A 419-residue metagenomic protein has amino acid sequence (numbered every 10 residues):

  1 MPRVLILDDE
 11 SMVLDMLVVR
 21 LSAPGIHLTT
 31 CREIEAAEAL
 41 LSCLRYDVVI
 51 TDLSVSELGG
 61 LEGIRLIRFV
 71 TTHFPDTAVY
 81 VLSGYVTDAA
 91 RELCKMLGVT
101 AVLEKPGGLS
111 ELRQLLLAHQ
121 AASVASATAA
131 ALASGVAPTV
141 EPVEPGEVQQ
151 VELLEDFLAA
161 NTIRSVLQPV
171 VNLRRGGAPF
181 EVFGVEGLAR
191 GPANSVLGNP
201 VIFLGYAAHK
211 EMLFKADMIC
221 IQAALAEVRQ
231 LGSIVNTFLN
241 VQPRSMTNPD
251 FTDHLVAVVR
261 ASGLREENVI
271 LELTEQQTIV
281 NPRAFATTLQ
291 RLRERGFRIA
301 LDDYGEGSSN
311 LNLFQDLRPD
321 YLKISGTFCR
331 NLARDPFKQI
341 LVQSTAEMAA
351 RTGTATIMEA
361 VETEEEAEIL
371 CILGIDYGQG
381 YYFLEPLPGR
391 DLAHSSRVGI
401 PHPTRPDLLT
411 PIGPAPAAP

Functional and structural regions predicted by a protein language model:
E10-T30: Two-component/phosphorelay signaling modules centered on CheY-like receiver
T30-V48, S56: Acidic, metal-coordinating helix/loop segments flanking the phosphotransfer/catalytic sites of two-component signaling
A39, G60-D76, Q339: Short amphipathic alpha-helix used as the core "switch/output" element in two-component signaling
D52-S54, S83, S325: Active-site residues of response regulator receiver
L61, R65, T72, G84-L103: Alpha4 helix (beta4-alpha4-beta5 surface) of REC/receiver domains from two-component response regulators
R113, P142-G146, G191-N194, P243 (+3 more regions): EAL-family c-di-GMP phosphodiesterase catalytic domain
A137-Y206, L301, P386-L387, P411 (+1 more regions): Active-site core of bacterial EAL-family cyclic-dinucleotide phosphodiesterase domains
M212-A284, A360: Catalytic core of bacterial c-di-GMP phosphodiesterases, primarily the EAL and HD-GYP domains, capturing alpha-helical
